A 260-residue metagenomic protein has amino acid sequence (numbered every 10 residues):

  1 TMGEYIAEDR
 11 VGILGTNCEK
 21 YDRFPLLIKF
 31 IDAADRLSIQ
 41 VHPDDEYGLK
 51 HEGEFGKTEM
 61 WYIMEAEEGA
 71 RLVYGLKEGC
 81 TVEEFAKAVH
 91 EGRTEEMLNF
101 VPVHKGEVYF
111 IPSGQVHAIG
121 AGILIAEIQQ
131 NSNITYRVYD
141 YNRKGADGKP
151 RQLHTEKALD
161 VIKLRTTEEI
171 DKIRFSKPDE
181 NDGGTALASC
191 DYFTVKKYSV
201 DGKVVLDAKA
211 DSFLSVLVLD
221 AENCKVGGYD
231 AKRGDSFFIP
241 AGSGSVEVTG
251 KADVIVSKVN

Functional and structural regions predicted by a protein language model:
T1-C80, D140-I170, V195: Transition-metal
R23, I31-R36, D45, F55 (+4 more regions): Ligand-binding loop in jelly-roll beta-barrel domains
I28-K29, L37, E59-Y62, F100-V101 (+4 more regions): His/acidic/aromatic-lined binding-pocket segments of jelly-roll/cupin-type domains and related regulatory beta-sandwich
I63-F85, G184-A186, V200-S212: Short beta-strand/loop turn elements enriched in aromatics
C80-F110: Active-site glycine-rich loop that binds ribose-phosphate moieties when present
E91, M97, V108-F110, V116-E168: An exposed, glycine/acidic-rich loop-and-rim segment of catalytic or binding clefts
L98-F110, L124, V226-S243: Short acidic-glycine-tyrosine-enriched beta hairpin
K172-D235, G242-S243: Acidic/His-leaning functional-site neighborhoods
